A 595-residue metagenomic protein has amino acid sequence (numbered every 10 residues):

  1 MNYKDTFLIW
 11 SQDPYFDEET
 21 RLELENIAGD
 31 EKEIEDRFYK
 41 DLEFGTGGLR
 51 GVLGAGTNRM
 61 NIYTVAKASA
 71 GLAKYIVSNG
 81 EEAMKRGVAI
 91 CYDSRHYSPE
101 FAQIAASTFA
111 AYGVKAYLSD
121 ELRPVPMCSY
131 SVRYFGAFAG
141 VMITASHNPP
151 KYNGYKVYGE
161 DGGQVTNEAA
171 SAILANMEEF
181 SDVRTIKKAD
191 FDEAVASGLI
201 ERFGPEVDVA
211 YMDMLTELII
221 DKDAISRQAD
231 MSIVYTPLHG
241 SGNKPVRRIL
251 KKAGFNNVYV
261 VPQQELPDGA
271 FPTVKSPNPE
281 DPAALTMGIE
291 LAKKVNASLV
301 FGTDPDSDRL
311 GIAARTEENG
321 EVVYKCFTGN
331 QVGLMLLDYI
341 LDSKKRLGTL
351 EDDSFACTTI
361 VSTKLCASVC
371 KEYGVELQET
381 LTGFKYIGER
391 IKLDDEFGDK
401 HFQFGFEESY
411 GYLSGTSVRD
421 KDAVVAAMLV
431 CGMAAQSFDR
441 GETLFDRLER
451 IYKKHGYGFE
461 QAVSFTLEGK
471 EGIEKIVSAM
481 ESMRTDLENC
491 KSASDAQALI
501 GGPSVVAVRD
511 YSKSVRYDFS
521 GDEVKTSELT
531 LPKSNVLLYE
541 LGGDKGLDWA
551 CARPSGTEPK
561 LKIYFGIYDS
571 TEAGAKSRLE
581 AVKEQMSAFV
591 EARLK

Functional and structural regions predicted by a protein language model:
F7-A105, A194-V195, I200-I233, S241 (+1 more regions): An N-terminal, well-structured beta->alpha segment
S11, E33-F38, L42, N153-A284 (+1 more regions): Gly/Ser/Thr-enriched, mixed-charge loops and adjacent short helices that form phosphate/oxyanion-binding elements
F38-N58, A145-N148, P237-I249, P305 (+3 more regions): Conserved phosphate/anionic-ligand binding catalytic regions in large, soluble enzymes, centered on
A89-Y152, K252-I312: N-terminal small/polar loop signature for handling phosphorylated ligands or for N-terminal nucleophile
F101-F109, Y152-G159, D308-G329, C366: Short Gly/Thr/Asp-enriched flexible loops that form oxyanion-binding sites at enzyme active sites
Y158-A189, G329-D353, T358-A367, A423 (+1 more regions): Glycine-rich phosphate-binding loop plus the immediately following alpha-helix
K293, A297-L299, V322-K325, S343 (+4 more regions): Phosphate-binding and adjacent anionic-ligand microenvironments
